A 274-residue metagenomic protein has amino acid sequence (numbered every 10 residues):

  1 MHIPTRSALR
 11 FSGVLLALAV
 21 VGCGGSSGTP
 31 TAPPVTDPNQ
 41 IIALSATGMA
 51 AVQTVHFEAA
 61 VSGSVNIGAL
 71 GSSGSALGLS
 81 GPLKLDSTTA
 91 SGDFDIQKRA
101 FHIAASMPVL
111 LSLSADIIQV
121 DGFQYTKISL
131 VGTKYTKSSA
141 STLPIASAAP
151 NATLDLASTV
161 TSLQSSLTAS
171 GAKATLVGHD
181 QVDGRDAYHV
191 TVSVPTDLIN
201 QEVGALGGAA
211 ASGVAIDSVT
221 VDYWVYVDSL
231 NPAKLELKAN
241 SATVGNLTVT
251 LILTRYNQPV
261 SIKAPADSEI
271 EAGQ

Functional and structural regions predicted by a protein language model:
M1-V21: Sec-dependent bacterial lipoprotein signal peptides
I3, C23-Q274: Subset-of-secretome marker
